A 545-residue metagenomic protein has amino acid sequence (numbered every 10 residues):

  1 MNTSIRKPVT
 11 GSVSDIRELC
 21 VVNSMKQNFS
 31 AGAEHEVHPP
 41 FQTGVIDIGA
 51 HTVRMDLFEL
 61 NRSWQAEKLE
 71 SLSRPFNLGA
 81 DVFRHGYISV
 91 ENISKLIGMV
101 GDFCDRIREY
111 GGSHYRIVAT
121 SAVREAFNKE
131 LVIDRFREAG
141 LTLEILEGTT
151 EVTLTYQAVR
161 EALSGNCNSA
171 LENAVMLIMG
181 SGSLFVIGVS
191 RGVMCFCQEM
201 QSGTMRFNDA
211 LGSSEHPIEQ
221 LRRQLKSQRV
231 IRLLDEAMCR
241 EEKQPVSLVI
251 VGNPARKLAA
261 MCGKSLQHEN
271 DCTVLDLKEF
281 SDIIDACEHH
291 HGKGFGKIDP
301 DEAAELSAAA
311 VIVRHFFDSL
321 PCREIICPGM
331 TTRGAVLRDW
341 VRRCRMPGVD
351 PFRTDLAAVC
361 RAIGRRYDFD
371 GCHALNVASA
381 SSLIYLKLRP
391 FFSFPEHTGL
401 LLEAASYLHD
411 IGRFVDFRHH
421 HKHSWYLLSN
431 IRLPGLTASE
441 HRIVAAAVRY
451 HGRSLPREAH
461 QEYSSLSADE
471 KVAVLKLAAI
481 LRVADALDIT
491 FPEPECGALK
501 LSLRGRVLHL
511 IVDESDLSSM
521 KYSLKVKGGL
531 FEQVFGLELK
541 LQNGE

Functional and structural regions predicted by a protein language model:
N2-G44, I48-V53, F58-T120, I133-E144: N-terminal glycine/serine-rich phosphate-binding loop of ATP-dependent small-molecule kinases, especially carbohydrate
T43, L57, N77, D81-D105 (+7 more regions): Helical "lid/coupling" subdomains associated with nucleotide-phosphate turnover
A50-T52, V159, M179-I187, N253: Ser/Thr-glycine-rich phosphate-binding loops at phosphate-binding pockets of nucleotides, nucleotide cofactors
I117, I145, C327, L541-N543: A structural preference for short, hydrophobic beta-strand core positions in alpha/beta folds
R323, F535-E545: A short amphipathic beta-strand at an alpha->beta junction
I489-P494, V534-L537: Short secondary-structure junctions
L517-E538: Short, non-transmembrane amphipathic alpha-helical segments
